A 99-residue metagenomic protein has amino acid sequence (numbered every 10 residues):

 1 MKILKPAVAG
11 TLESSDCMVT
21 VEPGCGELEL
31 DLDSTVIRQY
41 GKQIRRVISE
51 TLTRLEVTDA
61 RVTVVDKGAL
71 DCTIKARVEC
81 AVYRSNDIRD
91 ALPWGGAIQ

Functional and structural regions predicted by a protein language model:
M1-Q99: N-terminal intrinsically disordered, cationic/polar leader segments that include organellar targeting peptides
